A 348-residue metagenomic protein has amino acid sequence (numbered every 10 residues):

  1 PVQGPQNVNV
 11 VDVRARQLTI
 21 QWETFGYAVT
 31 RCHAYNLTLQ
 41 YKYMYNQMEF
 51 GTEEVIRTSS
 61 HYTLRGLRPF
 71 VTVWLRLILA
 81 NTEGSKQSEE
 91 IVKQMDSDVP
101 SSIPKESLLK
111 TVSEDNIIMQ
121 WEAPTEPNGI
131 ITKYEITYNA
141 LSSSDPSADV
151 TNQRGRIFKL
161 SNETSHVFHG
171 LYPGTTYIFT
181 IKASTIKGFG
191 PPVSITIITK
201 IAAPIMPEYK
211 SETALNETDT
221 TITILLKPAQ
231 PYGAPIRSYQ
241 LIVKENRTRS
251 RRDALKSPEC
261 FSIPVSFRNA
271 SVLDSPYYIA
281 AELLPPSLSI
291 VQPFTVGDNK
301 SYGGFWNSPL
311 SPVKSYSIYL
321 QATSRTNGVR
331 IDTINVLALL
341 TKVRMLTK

Functional and structural regions predicted by a protein language model:
V2-R65, F70-H169, T176-K200, P204-K348: Extracellular low-complexity, O-glycosylation-prone stalks/linkers
